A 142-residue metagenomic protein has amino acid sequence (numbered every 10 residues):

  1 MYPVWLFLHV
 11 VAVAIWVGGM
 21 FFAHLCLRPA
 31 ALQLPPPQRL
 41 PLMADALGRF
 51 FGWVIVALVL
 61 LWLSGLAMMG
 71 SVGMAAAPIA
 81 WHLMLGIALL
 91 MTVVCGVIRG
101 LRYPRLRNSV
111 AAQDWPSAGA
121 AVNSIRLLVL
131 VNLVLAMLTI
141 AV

Functional and structural regions predicted by a protein language model:
M1-V142: Polytopic transmembrane helical bundles with strong interfacial aromatic enrichment
